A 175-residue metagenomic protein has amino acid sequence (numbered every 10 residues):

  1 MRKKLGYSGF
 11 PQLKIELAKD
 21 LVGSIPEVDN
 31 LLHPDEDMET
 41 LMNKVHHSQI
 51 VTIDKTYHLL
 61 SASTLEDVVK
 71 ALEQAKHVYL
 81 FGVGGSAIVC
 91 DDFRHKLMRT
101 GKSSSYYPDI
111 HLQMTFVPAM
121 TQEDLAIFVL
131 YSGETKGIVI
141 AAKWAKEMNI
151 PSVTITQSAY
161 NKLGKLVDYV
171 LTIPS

Functional and structural regions predicted by a protein language model:
R2-T64: HTH-adjacent hinge/linker in prokaryotic transcriptional regulators
F10-L13, I25, L65-V68, L80 (+2 more regions): Short linear functional motifs in flexible/disordered or boundary regions
K55-H58, K70, P118: Surface-exposed charged/polar residues within alpha-helices that form helix-capping/stabilizing sites and interaction
S63-A75: Glycine-rich phosphate/diphosphate-binding loops that line cofactor/substrate pockets in enzymes
E73-S175: Glycine-rich phosphate-binding loops that contact phosphosugars or nucleotide phosphates
